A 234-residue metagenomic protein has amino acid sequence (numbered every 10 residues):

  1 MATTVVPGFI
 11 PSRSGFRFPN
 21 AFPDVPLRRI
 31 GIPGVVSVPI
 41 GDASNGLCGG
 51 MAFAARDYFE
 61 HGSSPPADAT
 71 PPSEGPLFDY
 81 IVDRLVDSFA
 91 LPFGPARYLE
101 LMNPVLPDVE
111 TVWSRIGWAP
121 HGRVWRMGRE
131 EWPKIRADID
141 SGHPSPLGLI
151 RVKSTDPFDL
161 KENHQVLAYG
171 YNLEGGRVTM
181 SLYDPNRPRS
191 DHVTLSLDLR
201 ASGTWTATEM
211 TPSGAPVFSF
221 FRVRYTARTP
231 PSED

Functional and structural regions predicted by a protein language model:
M1-S14: N-terminal low-complexity, Pro/Thr/Ser-rich intrinsically disordered segments that act as propeptides or flexible
M1-T4, T70-S73, I81, S232-D234: Polar low-complexity intrinsically disordered regions
P11-R129: Cysteine-nucleophile protease catalytic domains, especially the papain-like/related folds used in DUB/UBL proteases
A21, M51, I150, Y183-P185: Structured loops at beta-to-helix junctions and adjacent beta-edge loops in soluble globular domains
D24, A54-F59, K153, N172-G175 (+1 more regions): Short loop/turn segments at secondary-structure transitions that flank enzyme active sites
Y58, Y80, Y98, Y169-Y171 (+2 more regions): Sequence-level detector for tyrosine residue identity
V124-L182: Active-site-adjacent substructure of cysteine-protease-like catalytic cores
D159-N163, N172-D234: Cys-His-centered catalytic/binding microenvironment captured across papain-like cysteine peptidases and homologous
